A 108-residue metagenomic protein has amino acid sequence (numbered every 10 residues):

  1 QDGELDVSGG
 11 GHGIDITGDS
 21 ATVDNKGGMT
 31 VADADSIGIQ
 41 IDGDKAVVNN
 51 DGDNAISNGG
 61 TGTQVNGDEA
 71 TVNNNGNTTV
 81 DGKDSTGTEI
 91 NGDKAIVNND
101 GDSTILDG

Functional and structural regions predicted by a protein language model:
Q1-G10, A21-D35, A46-G59, T71-D84 (+1 more regions): Beta-strand-rich solenoid/repeat architectures in extracellular/passenger domains of polysaccharide-targeting enzymes
G11-D15, S36-Q40, G60-Q64, S85-E89: Structural detector of coil-to-beta-strand junctions
